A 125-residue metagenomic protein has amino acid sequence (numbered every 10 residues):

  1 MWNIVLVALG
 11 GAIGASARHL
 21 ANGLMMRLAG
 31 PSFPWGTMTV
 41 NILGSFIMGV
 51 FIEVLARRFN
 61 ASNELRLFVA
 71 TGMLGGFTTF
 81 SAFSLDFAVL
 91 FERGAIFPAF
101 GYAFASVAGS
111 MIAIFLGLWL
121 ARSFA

Functional and structural regions predicted by a protein language model:
M1-A125: Membrane-interface helix-loop junctions in multi-pass transporters/channels
